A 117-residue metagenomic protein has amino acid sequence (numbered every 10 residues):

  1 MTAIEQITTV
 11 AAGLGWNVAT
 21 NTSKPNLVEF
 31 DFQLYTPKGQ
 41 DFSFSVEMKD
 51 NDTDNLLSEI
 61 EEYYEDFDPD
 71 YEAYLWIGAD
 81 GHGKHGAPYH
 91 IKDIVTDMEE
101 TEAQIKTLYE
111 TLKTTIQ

Functional and structural regions predicted by a protein language model:
M1-S43, T115-Q117: Negatively charged, low-complexity tracts enriched in Asp/Glu with abundant Ser/Thr
L27-E29, D41, K49-Q117: Intrinsically disordered, low-complexity regulatory regions enriched in serine/threonine/proline and acidic residues
